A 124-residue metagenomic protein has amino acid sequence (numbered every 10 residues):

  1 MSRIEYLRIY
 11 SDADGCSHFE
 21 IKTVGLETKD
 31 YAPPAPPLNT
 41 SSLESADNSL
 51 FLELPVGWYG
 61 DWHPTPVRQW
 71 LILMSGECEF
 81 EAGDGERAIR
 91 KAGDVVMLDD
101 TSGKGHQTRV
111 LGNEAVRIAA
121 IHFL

Functional and structural regions predicted by a protein language model:
M1-S11: Short acidic, Pro/Gly- and aromatic-enriched capping/linker segments at domain boundaries
Y10-S11, E81, R109-L111: A generic structural motif
A13-W62, V116-L124: A short glycine-rich, His/Asp/Glu-containing loop-to-beta-strand
V24-G25, E53, G83-T101: Short acidic-glycine-tyrosine-enriched beta hairpin
D30, A88, K104-V110: Short, Lys/Arg- and Gly-enriched loop/turn segments at beta-strand edges
G57-G60, E79, V95-V96, T101-Q107: Histidine-centered metal-chelating micro-motifs
Y59, P64, W70-K91: A short beta-strand-loop-beta hairpin characteristic of the jelly-roll/cupin
M97-T101, Q107, G112-L124: A short hydrophobic beta-strand segment most commonly corresponding to one strand of the jelly-roll/cupin
